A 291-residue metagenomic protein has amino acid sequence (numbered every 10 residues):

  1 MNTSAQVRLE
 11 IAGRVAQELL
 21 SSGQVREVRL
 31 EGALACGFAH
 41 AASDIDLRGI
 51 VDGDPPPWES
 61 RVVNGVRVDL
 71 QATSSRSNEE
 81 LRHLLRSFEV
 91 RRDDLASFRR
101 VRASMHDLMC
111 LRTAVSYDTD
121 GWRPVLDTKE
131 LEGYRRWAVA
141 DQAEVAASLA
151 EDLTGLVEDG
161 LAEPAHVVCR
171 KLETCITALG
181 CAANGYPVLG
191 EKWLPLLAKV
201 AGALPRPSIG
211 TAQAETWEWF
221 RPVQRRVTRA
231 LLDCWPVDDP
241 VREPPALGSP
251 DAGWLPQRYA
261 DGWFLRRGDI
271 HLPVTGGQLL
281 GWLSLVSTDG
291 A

Functional and structural regions predicted by a protein language model:
N2-S43, R48-F98: Metal-dependent nucleotidyltransferase catalytic core
S4, E59-D159: Conserved NTP/Mg2+-binding pocket subregion across the NTase superfamily
G53-P57, Q257-G262: A short, compositionally biased
G65, G268-D269: Residue-level detection of beta-strand-connecting loop/turn positions
R76, I270-P273: Short, surface-exposed beta-strand-loop junctions and turns on beta-sheet-rich folds
L131-A260, R266-G268, T275-G277, G281: Conserved nucleotidyltransferase catalytic core and NTase-mimicking acidic/glycine-rich helix/loop elements in nucleic
P273-A291: Short amphipathic alpha-helical recognition elements used for nucleic-acid or partner binding across transcription
